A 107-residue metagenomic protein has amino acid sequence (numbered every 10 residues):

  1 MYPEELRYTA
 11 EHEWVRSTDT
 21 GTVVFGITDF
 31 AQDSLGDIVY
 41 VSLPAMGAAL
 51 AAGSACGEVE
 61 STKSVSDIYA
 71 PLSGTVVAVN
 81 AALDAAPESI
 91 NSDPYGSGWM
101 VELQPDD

Functional and structural regions predicted by a protein language model:
M1-A55, E88, S92, G96-D107: Acidic, low-complexity mobile loops and tails
T20, V79-A85: Short, conserved beta-turn/loop elements at beta-strand boundaries and strand-helix junctions
D29, K63, L72: A short beta-strand motif that forms part of the nucleic acid-binding face of small beta-barrel RNA-binding folds
A49, D67, S73-T75: Beta-solenoid/beta-rich acyl/carboxylate-transfer cores
E60-Y69, A86-E88: Short, Lys/Arg- and Gly-enriched loop/turn segments at beta-strand edges
K63, L83, D107: Residue-level detector of flexible, active-site-proximal loop/helix-junction positions within diverse enzyme catalytic
